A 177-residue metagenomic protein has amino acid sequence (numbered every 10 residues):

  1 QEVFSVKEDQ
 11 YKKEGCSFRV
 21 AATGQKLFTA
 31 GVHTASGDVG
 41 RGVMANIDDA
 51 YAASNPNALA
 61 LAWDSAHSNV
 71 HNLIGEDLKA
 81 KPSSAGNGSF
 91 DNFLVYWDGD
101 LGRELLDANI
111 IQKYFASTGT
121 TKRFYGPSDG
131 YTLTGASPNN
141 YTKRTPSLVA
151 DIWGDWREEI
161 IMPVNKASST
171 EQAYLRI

Functional and structural regions predicted by a protein language model:
Q1-D77: Catalytic cores of extracellular degradative/oxidative enzymes
Q1-K7, Y51-W63, Y96-N109, G154-P163: Acidic/hydrophobic-patterned starts of short beta strands in beta-sheet-rich repeat architectures
Y11-S17, S65-I74, N109-S117, S168-I177: Structural motif
K12, V32-A45, S83-D98, G130-L148: Repeat-based blade/solenoid architectures
V20-T34, E76-G86, S117-Y141: Blade-edge motifs of beta-propeller repeat domains
A22, I47-D48, W97, D151-W153: Calcium-coordinating acidic loop motifs
A35, V43-D48, W63-S65, N69-Y96 (+3 more regions): Exposed, low-structure sequence patches enriched in small/polar residues
D151-I177: Blade-level signature of beta-propeller repeat domains, shared across WD40, Kelch, NHL, RCC1 and BNR/Asp-box propellers
